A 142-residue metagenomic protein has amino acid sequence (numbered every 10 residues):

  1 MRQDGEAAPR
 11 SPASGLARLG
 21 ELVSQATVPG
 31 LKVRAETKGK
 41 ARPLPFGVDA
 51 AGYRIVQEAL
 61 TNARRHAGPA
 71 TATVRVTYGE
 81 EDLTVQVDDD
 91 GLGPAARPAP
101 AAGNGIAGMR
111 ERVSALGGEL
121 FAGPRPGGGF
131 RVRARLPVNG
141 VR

Functional and structural regions predicted by a protein language model:
M1-R142: Glycine-rich ATP/GTP-binding catalytic cores of kinases/NTPases
